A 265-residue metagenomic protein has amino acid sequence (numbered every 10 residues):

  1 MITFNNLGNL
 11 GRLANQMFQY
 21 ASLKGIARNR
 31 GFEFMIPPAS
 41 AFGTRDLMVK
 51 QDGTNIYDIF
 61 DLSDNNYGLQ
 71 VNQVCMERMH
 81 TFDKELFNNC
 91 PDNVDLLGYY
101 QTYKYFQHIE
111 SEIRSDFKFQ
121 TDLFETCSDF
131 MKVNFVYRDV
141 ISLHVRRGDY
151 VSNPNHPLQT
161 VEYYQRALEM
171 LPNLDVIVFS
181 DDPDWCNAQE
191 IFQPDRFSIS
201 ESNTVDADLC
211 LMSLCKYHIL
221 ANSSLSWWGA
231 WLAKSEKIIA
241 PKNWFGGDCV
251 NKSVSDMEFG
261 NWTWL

Functional and structural regions predicted by a protein language model:
T3, A39-M170: Secretory-pathway luminal glycosyltransferase catalytic domains
G8-F18, S152: A short, glycine/small-residue-rich beta-strand->loop->alpha-helix junction that serves as a flexible
L10-G11, A39-T44, Y100-K104, R146-Y150 (+5 more regions): Short, solvent-exposed loop/turn segments at secondary-structure junctions
L13, L171-P241, G246-V254: Donor-binding and catalytic core of enzymes assembling or modifying cell-surface/extracellular glycoconjugates
Q16-R28, Y164-E169: Histidine-anchored nucleotide/phosphate-binding helix
R30-F42: A short beta-strand-loop structural module common to alpha/beta enzyme folds
E33-M35, S142, D175-I177: A structural signal for isolated positions on well-ordered beta-strands in alpha/beta enzyme cores
E125, G247-L265: Leloir-type glycosyltransferase catalytic cores
